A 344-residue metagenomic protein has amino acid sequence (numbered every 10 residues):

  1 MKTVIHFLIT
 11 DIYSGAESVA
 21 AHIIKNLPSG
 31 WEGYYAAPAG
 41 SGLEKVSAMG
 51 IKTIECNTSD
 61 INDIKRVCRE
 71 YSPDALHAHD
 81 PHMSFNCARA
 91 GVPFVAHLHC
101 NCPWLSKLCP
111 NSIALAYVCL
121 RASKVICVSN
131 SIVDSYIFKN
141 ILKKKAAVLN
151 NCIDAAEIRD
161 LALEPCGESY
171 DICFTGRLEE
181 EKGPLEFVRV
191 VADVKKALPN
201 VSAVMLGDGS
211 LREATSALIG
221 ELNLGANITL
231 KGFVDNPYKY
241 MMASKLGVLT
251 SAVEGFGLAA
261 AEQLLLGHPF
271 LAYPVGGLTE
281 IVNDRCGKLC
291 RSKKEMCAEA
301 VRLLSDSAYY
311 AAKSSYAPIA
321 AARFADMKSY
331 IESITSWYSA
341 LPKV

Functional and structural regions predicted by a protein language model:
H6-S59: N-terminal strand-loop element at the rim of the active site of nucleotide-sugar-dependent glycosyltransferases
S14-K25, F174-D193, S210-S216, A261: A conserved mid-protein helix/loop that constitutes part of the nucleotide-sugar donor-binding site
A36, P269-A272: Short hydrophobic beta-strand element within catalytic cores of glycosyltransferases and related nucleotide-activated
H77-S84, L98-N101: Short His-centered aromatic/hydrophobic patch
S131, C152: Carbohydrate-associated surface elements
F233, A252: Aromatic "clamp/platform" in nucleotide-sugar-dependent glycosyltransferases that forms part of the donor/acceptor
D284-K294, R302-S307: Conserved acidic donor-binding segment of nucleotide-sugar-dependent glycosyltransferases
A308-S339: A charged, aromatic-enriched C-terminal amphipathic alpha-helix characteristic of glycosyltransferases across folds
